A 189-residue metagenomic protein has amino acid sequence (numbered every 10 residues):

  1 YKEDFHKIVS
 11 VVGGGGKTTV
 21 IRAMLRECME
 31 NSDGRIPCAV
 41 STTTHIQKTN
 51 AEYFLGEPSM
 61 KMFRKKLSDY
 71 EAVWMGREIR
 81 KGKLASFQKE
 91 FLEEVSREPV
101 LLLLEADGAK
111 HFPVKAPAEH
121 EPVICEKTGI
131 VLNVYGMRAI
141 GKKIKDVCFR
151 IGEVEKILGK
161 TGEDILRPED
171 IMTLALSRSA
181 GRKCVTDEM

Functional and structural regions predicted by a protein language model:
Y1-M29: Walker A (P-loop) phosphate-binding motif
F5-K7, G34-P37, E98-V100, G129 (+1 more regions): Short coil/turn segments at beta-strand junctions that form active-site/ligand-binding loops
V11, C38-T42, W74-R77, L102-A106 (+2 more regions): General beta-strand structural signal in soluble alpha/beta enzymes
G13-T19, H45-I46, G108-K110: Gly/Ser/Thr-rich loops at beta-strand to alpha-helix junctions that form or flank small-molecule/cofactor-binding
V20-I21, N50-A51, K115: A short acidic (Asp/Glu
L25-G82: N-terminal phosphate/diphosphate-binding loop that engages ATP/GTP or pyrophosphate donors across diverse enzyme folds
D69-V73, R97-L102, I130: Loop/turn-to-beta-strand initiation segments
G82-Q88, E93-R97, D107-M189: Conserved catalytic-core segment of NTP-binding enzymes
